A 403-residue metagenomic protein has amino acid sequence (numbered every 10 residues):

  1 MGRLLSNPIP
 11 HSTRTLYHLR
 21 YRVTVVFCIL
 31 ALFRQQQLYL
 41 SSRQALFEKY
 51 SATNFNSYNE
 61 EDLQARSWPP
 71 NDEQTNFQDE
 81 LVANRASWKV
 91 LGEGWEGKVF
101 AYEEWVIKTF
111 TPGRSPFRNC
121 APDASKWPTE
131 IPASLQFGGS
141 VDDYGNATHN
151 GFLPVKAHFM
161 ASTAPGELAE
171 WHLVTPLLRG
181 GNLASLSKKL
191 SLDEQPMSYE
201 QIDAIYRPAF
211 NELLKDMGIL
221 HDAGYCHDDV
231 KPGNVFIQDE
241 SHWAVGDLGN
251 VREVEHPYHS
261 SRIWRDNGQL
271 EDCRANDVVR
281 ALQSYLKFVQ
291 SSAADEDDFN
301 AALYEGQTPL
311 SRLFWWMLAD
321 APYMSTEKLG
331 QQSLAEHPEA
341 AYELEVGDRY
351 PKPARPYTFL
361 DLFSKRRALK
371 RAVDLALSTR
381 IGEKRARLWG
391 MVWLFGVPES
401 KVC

Functional and structural regions predicted by a protein language model:
S12-A31, D272, Q283-C403: Helical subdomain adjoining the active site within ATP-dependent kinase catalytic cores
H18-K89: Juxta-kinase regulatory segment immediately upstream of eukaryotic protein kinase catalytic domains
W88, E93-N146: ATP-binding glycine-rich loop module of kinase domains
G145-D203: Conserved structural core of kinase catalytic domains
A209-F210: Activation segment signature within eukaryotic-like protein kinase domains
L213-L220: Conserved hydrophobic alpha-helix
L220-G233, I237-Q238: Catalytic-loop of the protein kinase fold
N234-L248: Conserved protein kinase catalytic/activation segment
